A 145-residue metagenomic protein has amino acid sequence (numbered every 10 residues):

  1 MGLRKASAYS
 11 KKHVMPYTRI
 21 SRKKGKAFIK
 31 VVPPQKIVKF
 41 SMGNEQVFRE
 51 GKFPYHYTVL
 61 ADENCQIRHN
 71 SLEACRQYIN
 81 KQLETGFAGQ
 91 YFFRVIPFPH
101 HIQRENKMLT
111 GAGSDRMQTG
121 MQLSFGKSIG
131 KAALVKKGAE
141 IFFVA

Functional and structural regions predicted by a protein language model:
M1-A145: Ribosome-associated RNA-binding proteins
